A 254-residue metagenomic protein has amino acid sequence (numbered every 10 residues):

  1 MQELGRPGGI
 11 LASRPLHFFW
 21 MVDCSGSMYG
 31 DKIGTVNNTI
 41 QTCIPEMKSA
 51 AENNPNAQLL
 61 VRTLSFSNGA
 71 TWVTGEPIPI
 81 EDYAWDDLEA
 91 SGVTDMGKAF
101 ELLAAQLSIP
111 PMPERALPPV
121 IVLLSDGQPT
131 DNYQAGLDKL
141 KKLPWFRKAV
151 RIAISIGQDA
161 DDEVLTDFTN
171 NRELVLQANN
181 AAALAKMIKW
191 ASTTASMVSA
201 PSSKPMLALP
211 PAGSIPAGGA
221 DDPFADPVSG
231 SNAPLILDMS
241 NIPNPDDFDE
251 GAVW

Functional and structural regions predicted by a protein language model:
M1-W254: Acidic, low-complexity intrinsically disordered regions
